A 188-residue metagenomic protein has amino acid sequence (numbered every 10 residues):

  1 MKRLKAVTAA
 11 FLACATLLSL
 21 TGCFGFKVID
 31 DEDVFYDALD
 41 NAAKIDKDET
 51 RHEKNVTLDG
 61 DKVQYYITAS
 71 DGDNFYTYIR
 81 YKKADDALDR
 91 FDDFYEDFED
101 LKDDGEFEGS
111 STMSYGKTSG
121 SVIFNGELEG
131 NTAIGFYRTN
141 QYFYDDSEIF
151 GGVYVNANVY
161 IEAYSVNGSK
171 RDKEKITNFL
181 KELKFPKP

Functional and structural regions predicted by a protein language model:
M1-F11: Bacterial N-terminal signal peptides that target proteins for export
S19-G22: C-terminal motif of bacterial Sec signal peptides marking the signal peptidase cleavage site
F24-K27: Bacterial signal peptide processing site
I29-D31, F35: N-terminal flanking helix/linker immediately upstream of nucleotide/cofactor-binding cores
A38, R90, D97, K175 (+1 more regions): Charge-rich, solvent-exposed alpha-helical interaction surfaces
A42, D46-S147: Short, solvent-exposed recognition patches
T112-P188: A short, solvent-exposed beta-edge/loop patch
